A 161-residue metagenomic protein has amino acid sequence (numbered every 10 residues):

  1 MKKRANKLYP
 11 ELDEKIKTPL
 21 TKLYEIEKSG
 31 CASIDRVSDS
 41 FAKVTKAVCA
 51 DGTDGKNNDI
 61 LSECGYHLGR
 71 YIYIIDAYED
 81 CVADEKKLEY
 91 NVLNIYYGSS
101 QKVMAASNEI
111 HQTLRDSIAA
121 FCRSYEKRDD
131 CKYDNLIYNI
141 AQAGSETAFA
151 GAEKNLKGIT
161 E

Functional and structural regions predicted by a protein language model:
M1-S40, N58-E63, D84-D129: Divalent-cation-assisted or electrostatically stabilized phosphate/pyrophosphate-binding catalytic cores
E27, D51-G52: Internal active-site segments that recognize and position negatively charged phosphoryl groups and nucleotide moieties
S33-S40, D51, Y73, A77: Charged, well-structured binding/catalytic surfaces in domain cores that contact anionic ligands
D59-D84: Active-site alpha-helical segments that house and flank conserved acidic catalytic motifs for diphosphate chemistry
C81-Y90, L136, L156: A glycine-biased, small/acidic residue-tolerant capping/turn segment at secondary-structure junctions
M104-E161: C-terminal appended segment following the main domain
